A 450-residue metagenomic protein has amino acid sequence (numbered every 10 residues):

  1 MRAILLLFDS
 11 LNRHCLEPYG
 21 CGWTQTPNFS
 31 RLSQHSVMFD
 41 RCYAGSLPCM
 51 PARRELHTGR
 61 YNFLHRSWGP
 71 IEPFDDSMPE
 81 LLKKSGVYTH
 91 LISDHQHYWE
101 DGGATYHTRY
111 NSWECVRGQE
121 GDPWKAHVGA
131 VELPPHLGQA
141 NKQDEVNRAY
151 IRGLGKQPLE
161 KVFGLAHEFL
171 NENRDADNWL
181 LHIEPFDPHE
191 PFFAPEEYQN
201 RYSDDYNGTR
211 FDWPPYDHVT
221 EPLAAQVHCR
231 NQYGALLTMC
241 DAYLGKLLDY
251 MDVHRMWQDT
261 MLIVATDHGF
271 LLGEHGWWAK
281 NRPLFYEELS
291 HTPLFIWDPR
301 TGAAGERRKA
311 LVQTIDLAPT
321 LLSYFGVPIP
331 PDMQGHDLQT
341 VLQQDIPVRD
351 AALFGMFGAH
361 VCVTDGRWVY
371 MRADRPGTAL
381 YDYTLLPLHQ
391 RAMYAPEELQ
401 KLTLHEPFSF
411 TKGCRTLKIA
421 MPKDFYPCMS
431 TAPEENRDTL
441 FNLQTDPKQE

Functional and structural regions predicted by a protein language model:
M1-L5, G103-E114, E145, R152-G208 (+2 more regions): Active-site regions of oxyanion-processing enzymes, predominantly non-cytosolic
M1-V37, S46, N436, K448: Active-site-proximal N-terminal segment of extracellular/periplasmic enzymes that hydrolyze or transfer
Y19-W23, S36-H57, G69-E72, L91-G102 (+4 more regions): Short, solvent-exposed turn/loop segments enriched in Gly/Ser/Thr/Pro and often Arg
T24, P191-E197, R201-D204, Y250-E306 (+2 more regions): Histidine-centered active-site microenvironments of extracellular/periplasmic hydrolases and transferases
E55-R152, M356: Catalytic-site neighborhoods of secreted/periplasmic enzymes that process anionic sulfate/phosphate groups
H57, V219-A224, G245-D249, V253 (+3 more regions): Substrate-binding rim/cap in mid-to-C-terminal beta-strand-loop elements of soluble/periplasmic
Q157-R174, W213-L262, Y324: A long, amphipathic alpha-helix that forms part of the scaffold/cap immediately adjacent to metal-dependent active
E287, F357-E450: C-terminal, low-complexity/hydrophilic appendages and adjacent surface loops of extracellular/periplasmic anionic
